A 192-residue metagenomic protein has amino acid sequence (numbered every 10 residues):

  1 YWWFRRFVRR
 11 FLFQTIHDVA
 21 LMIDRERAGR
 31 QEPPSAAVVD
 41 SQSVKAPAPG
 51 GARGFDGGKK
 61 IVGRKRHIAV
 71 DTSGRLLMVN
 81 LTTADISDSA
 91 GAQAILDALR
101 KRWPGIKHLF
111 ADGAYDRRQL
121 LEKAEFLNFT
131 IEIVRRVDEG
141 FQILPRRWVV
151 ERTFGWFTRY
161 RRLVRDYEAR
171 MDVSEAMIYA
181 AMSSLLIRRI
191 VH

Functional and structural regions predicted by a protein language model:
Y1-H192: Short alpha-helical elements
